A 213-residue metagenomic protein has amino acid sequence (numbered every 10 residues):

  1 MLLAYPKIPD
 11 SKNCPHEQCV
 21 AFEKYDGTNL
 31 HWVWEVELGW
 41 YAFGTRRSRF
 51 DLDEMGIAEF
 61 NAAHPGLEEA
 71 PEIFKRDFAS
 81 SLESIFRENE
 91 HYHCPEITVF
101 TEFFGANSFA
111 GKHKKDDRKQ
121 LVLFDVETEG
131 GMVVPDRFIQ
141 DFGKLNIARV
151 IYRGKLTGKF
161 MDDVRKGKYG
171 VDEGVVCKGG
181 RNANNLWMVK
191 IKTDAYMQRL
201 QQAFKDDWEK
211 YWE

Functional and structural regions predicted by a protein language model:
M1-E213: Core nucleotide-handling region used for phosphoryl-transfer chemistry
